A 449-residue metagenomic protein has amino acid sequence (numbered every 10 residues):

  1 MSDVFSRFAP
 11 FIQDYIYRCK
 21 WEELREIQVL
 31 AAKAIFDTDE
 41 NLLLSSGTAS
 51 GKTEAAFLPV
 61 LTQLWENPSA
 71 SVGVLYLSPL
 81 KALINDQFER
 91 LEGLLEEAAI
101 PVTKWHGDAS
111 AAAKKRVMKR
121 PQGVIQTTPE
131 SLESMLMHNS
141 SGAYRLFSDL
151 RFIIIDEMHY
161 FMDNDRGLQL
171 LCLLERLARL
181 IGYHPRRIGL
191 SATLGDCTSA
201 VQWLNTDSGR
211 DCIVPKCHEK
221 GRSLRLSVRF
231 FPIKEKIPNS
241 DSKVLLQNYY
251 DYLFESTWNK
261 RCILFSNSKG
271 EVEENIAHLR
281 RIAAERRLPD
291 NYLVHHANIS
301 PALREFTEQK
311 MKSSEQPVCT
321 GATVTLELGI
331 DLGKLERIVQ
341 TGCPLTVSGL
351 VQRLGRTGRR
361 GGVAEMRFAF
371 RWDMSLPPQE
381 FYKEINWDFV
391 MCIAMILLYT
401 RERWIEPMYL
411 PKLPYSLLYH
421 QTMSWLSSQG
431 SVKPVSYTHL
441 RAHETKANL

Functional and structural regions predicted by a protein language model:
S2-L43: Conserved pre-motif I regulatory segment
Q63-I84: Conserved SF1/SF2 helicase motif Ia
L80-I84, S256-L279: Conserved strand-helix element at the start of the C-terminal RecA-like helicase core
A109-D149: Conserved helix/coil segment N-terminal to the catalytic DExD/H
Y160-K216: Post-DEXD/H (motif II) to motif III coupling segment of the RecA-like Helicase ATP-binding lobe
S199, R210-I263: Conserved interdomain linker/interface between the two RecA-like ATPase lobes of SF2 helicase motors
R356-L397: Conserved segment of the helicase C-terminal RecA-like domain
T438-A447: Conserved small/polar residues in nucleotide/adenosyl-binding loops
